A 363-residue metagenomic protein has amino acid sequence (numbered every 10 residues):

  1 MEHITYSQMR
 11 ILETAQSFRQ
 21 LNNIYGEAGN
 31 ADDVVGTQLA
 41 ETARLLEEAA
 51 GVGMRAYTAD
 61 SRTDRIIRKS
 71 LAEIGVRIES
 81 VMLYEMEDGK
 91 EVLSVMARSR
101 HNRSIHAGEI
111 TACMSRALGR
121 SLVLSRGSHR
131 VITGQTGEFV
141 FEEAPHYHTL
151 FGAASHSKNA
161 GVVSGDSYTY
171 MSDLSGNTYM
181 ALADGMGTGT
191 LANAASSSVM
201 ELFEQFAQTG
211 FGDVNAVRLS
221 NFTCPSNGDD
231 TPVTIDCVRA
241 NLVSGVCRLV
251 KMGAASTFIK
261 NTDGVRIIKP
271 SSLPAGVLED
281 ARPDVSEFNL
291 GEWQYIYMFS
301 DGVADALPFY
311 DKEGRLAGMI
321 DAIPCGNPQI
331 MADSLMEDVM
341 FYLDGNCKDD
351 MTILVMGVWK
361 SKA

Functional and structural regions predicted by a protein language model:
M1-L122, Y179: Signal-transmission coiled-coils
Q16-S17, D88-V92, H146-H148, L174-Y179 (+2 more regions): Short hydrophobic/glycine-rich mini-motifs in sensory/regulatory modules that couple input to downstream signaling
T58-G89, N102, E109-T136, A144 (+2 more regions): Catalytic core of PPM/PP2C metal-dependent serine/threonine phosphatase domains
A97, K251, S300, G357: Flexible glycine-/small-residue-rich
A117, R130-G185, L191, S197-S198 (+1 more regions): N-terminal entry segment of metal-dependent catalytic domains or homologous docking segments
G161-N177, P232-I235, I267-P308, F341-G345: Acidic loop->beta-strand submotif enriched in PP2C/PPM serine/threonine phosphatases
G185-G187, A254-T257, V265-R266, A304-D305: Short, surface-exposed beta-strand-loop junctions and turns on beta-sheet-rich folds
G185-T209, S272, E279, Q294-G345 (+1 more regions): Active-site-proximal, acidic helix/loop segment immediately C-terminal to a metal-coordinating Asp/Glu
